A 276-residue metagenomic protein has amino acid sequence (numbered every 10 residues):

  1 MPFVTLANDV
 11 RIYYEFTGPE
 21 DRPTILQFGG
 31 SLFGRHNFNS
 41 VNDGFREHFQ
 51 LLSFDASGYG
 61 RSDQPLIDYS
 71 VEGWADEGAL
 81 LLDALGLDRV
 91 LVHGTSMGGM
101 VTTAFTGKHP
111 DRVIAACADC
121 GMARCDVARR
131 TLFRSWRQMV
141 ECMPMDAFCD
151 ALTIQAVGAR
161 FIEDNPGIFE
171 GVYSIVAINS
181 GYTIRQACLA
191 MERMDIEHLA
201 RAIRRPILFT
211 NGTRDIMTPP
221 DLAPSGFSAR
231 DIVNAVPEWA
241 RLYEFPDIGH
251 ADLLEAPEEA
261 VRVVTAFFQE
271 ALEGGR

Functional and structural regions predicted by a protein language model:
L6-D63: Conserved HGGG/HGGXW glycine-rich cap/lid loop of the alpha/beta-hydrolase fold
N37-N39, S62-D68, A128-R130, P220-D221: Conserved catalytic-core motifs of eukaryotic protein kinase domains, centered on the activation segment
L52-H93, R262: Active-site loop/oxyanion-hole signature of alpha/beta-hydrolase fold enzymes
G94, G98, T102: Gly/Ala-rich beta-loop-alpha elbow adjacent to hydrolase catalytic centers
T103-K108, R112-M143: Flexible "cap/lid" loop of the alpha/beta hydrolase fold
V127-R129, M145-R201: Conserved alpha/beta-hydrolase catalytic His-Asp/Glu region
R204-I248: Conserved loop-alpha-helix segment in the C-terminal half of the alpha/beta-hydrolase fold that carries the catalytic
E238-R276: Catalytic active-site module of serine/aspartate enzymes centered on a nucleophile-bearing elbow/loop
